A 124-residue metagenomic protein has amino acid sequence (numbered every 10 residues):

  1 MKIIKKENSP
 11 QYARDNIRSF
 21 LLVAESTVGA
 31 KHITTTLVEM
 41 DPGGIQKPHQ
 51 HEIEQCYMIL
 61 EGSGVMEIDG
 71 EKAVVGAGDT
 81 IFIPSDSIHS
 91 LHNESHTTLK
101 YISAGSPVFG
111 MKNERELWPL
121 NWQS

Functional and structural regions predicted by a protein language model:
M1-H32, E116-S124: A short, N-terminal "cap"/entry segment at the start of jelly-roll beta-barrel domains of the cupin/DSBH fold
T36-H51: Conserved short histidine dyad/triad with adjacent acidic residue
V38, F82, T97-N113: A short hydrophobic beta-strand segment most commonly corresponding to one strand of the jelly-roll/cupin
K47-P48, M66-E67, I83, H89-S95: Short beta-strand His + acidic residue motifs that chelate non-heme Fe in jelly-roll/DSBH and cupin folds
E52, E71, S87-I88, T97 (+1 more regions): A generic "binding-loop/recognition-motif" signal
E54-Q55, I59-G64: Glycine- and acidic-residue-biased ligand/ion/polar-headgroup-sensing regions
E71-S85: Short acidic-glycine-tyrosine-enriched beta hairpin
